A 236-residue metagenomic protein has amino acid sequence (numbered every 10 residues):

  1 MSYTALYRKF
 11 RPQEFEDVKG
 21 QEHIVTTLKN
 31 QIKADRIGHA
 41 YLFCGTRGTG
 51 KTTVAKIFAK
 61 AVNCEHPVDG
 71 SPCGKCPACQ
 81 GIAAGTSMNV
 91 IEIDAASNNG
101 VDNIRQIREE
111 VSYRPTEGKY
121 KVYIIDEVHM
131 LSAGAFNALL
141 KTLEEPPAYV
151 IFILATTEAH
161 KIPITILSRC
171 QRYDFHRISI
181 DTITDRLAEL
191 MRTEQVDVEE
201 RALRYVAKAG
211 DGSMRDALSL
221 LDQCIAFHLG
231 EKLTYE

Functional and structural regions predicted by a protein language model:
M1-R172, T182: P-loop/Walker A NTP-binding region and its immediately flanking N-terminal helices in P-loop NTPase folds
I24, P77, G81-M88, Q106 (+3 more regions): Extended, largely alpha-helical regulatory/partner-binding modules appended to the mid-to-C-terminal parts
